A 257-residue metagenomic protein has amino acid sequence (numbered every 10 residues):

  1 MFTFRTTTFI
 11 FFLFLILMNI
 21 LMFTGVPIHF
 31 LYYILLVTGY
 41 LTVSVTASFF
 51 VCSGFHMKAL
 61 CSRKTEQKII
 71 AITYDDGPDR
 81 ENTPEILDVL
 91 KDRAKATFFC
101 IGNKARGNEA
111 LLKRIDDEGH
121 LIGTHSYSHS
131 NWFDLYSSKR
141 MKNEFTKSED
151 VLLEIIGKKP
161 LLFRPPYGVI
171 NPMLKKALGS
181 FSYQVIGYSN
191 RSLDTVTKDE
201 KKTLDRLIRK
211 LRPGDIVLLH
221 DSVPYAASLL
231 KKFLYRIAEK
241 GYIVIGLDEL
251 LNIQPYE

Functional and structural regions predicted by a protein language model:
M1-A71, R80-L87, K91, Y235 (+1 more regions): N-terminal pre-catalytic segment of deacetylase/amide-hydrolase enzymes
A47-F133, E144-K147, V151, K158-K159 (+1 more regions): Active-site beta->alpha N-cap acidic-glycine motif
Y74, C100-G102, T124-S126, P165 (+3 more regions): A cross-domain feature marking catalytic cores of carbohydrate-active enzymes and several ubiquitous metabolic/repair
D75, L90, I122-H125, S148 (+5 more regions): Conserved, mostly hydrophobic/aromatic
G77-E81, F99-N108, W132-K139, R164-I170 (+2 more regions): Acidic-and-aromatic substrate-binding clefts and catalytic sites of carbohydrate-active enzymes
K113, R140-F145, E200-L204: Charged helix-capping and loop-helix junction motifs
V169, K175-K210, Y242-I253: His/Asp/Glu-enriched short active-site or ligand-binding loop at hydrolase and phosphoryl-transfer sites
R209-L251: Catalytic grooves of carbohydrate-active enzymes
